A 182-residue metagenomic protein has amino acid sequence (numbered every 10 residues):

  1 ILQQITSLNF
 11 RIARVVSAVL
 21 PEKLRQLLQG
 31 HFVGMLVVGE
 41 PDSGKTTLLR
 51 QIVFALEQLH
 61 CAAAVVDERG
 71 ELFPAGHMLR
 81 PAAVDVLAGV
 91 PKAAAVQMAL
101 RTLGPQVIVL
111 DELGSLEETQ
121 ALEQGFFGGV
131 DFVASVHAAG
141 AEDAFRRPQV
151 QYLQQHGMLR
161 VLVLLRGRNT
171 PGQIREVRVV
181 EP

Functional and structural regions predicted by a protein language model:
I1-Q4, R160-P182: Conserved P-loop NTPase
I1-V33: P-loop NTP-binding catalytic core
V37: Hydrophobic anchor at the beta1->P-loop junction of P-loop NTPases
P41: The conserved Walker
G44-K45: Conserved glycine(s) of the Walker
L48, I52: Hydrophobic positions on the alpha1 helix immediately C-terminal to the Walker A/P-loop
L56-A99: P-loop NTPase switch/communication element
L103-P105, V109-G167: Conserved P-loop NTPase nucleotide-binding/switch module
